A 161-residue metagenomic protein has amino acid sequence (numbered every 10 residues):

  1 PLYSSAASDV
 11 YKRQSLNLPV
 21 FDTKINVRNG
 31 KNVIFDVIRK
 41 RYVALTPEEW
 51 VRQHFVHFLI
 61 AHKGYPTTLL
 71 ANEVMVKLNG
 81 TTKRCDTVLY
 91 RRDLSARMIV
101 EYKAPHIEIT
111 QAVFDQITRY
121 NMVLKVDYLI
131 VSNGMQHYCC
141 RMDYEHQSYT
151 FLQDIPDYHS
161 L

Functional and structural regions predicted by a protein language model:
P1-Y11: Single conserved hydrophobic/aromatic residue that forms the stacking wall/gate of nucleotide- or nucleobase-binding
K12-Y128, M135-L161: A short, conserved, highly charged catalytic patch centered on acidic carboxylates
